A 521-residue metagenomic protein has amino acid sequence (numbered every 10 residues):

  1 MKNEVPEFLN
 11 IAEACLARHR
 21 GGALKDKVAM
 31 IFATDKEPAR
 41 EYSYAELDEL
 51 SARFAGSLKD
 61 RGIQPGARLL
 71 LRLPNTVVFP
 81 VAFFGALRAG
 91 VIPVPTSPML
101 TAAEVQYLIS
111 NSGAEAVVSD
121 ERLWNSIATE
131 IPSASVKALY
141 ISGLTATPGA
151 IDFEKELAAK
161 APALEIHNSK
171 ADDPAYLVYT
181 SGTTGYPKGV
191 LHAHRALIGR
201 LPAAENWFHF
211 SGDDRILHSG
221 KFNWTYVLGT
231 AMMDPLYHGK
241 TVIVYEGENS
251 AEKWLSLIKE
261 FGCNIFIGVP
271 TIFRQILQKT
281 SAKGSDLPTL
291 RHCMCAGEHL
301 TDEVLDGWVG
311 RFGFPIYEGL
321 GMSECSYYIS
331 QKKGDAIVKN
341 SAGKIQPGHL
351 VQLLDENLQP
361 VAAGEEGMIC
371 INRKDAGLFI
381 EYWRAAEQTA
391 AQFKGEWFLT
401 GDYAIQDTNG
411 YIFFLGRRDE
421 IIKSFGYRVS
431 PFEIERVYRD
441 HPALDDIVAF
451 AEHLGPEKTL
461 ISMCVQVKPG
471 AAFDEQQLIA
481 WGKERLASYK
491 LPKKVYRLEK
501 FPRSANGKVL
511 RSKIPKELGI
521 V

Functional and structural regions predicted by a protein language model:
D26-T76, P80-F84, T101-Q106, D152-K155: Conserved AMP-binding/adenylate-forming core of the ANL superfamily
D26-V28, N75, K160-Y179, Y186 (+1 more regions): Conserved pre-ATP/AMP-binding loop-to-beta segment of ANL
T34-R40, A116, R122-A171, T280: ANL superfamily adenylate-forming
L100, V117-S119, F266, Q388 (+2 more regions): AMP-binding/adenylate-forming catalytic core of the ANL superfamily
I198-R215, N223-I265, K279: Conserved AMP-binding/adenylation subdomain of ANL enzymes
K240, C263-G268, L277-V338, L350: Gly/Ser/Thr-rich phosphate-binding loop
I345-G348, Q359-A391, V429: Conserved ATP/PPi-binding loop(s) of AMP-dependent carboxylate-activating enzymes
A487-V509: AMP-binding/adenylate-forming catalytic domain of the ANL superfamily
